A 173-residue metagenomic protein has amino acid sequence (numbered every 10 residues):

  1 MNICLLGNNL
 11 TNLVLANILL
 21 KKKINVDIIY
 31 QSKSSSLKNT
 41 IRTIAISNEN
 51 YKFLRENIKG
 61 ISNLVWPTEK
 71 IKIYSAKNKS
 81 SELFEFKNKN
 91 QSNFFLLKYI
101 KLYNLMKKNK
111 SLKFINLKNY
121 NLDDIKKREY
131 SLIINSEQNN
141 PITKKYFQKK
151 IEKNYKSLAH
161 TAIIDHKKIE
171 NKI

Functional and structural regions predicted by a protein language model:
I3-C4, I133: Receiver (REC) domain switch-region micro-motif
C4-N8, N17-R42: Glycine-rich FAD pyrophosphate-binding loop
G7, Y30-S32, S75, N135 (+1 more regions): Short beta-strand/turn micro-motifs composed of small residues that flank or help shape donor/cofactor-binding pockets
N12-L13: N-terminal Rossmann-fold NAD(P) dinucleotide-binding loop
A16-N17, K107: A generic structural signal for short, well-ordered alpha-helical segments in conserved domains
K38-A76: N-terminal FAD cofactor-binding segment of flavoenzymes
E56, W66-F147, E152-H160: Conserved N-terminal helical subregion
L158-I173: Flavin-dependent oxidoreductases
